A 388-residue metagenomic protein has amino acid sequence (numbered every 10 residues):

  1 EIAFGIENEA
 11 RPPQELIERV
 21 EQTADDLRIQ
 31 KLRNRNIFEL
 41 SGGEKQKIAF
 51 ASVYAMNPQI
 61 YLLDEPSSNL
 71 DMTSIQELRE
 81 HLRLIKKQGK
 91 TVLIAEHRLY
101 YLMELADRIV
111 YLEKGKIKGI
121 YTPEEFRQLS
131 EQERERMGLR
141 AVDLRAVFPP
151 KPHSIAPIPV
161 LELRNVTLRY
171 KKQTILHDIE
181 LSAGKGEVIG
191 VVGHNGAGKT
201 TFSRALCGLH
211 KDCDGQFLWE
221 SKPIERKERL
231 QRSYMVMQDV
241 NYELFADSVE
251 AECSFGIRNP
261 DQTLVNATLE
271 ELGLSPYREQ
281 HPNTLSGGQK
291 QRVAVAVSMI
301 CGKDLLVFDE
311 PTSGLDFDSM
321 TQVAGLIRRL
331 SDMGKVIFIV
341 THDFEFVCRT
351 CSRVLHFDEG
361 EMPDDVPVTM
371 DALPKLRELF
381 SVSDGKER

Functional and structural regions predicted by a protein language model:
E15-L32, Q262-Y277: Conserved ABC ATPase "signature" region
N36-L40, E44, H281-L285, Q289: Conserved ABC ATPase signature
Y61-D64, L306-D309: Catalytic Walker B motif of ABC-type/P-loop ATPase nucleotide-binding domains
E96-H97, T341-H342: H-loop/switch region of ABC-family ATPase nucleotide-binding domains
K116-G138, E361-S383: Conserved beta-strand-loop-alpha-helix hinge in the C-terminal portion of ABC ATPase nucleotide-binding domains
V192-H194: The feature captures the beta-strand-to-loop junction immediately N-terminal to the Walker
C207: Helix-to-loop junction immediately C-terminal to a conserved catalytic motif
